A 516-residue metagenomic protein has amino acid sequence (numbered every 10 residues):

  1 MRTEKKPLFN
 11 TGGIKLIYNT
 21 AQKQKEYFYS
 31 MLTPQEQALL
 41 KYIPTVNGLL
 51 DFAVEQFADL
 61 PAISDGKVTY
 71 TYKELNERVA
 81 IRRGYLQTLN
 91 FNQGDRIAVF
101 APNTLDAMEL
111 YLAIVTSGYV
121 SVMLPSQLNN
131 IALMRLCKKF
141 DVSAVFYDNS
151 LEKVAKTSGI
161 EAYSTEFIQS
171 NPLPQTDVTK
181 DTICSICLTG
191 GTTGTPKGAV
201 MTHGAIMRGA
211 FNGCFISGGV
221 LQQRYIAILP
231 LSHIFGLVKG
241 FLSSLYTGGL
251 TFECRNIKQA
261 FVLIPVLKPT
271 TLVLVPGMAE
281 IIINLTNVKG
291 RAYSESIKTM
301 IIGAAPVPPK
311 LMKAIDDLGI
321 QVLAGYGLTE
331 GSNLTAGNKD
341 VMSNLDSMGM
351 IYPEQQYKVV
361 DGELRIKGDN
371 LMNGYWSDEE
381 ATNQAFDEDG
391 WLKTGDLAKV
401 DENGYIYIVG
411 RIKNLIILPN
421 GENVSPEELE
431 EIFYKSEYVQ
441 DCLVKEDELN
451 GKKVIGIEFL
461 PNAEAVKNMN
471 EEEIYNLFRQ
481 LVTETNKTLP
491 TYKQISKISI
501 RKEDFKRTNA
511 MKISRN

Functional and structural regions predicted by a protein language model:
V68, R83-L128: Conserved AMP-binding/adenylate-forming
T71-K73, C184-A210: Conserved AMP-binding A3 loop
S170-L188, T195, G218-R224: Conserved pre-ATP/AMP-binding loop-to-beta segment of ANL
M207-R224, L231-K289: Conserved AMP-binding/adenylation subdomain of ANL enzymes
P269-L274, I283-S343: Gly/Ser/Thr-rich phosphate-binding loop
S343-L345, L371-G395, K413, P426-E431: Conserved ANL (AMP-binding/adenylate-forming) active-site segment centered on the GW(Y/F)…HTG consensus within
M350-I351, D361-A385, Y405, N420-V424: Conserved ATP/PPi-binding loop(s) of AMP-dependent carboxylate-activating enzymes
G368, L397-T491: AMP-binding/adenylate-forming catalytic core of the ANL superfamily
